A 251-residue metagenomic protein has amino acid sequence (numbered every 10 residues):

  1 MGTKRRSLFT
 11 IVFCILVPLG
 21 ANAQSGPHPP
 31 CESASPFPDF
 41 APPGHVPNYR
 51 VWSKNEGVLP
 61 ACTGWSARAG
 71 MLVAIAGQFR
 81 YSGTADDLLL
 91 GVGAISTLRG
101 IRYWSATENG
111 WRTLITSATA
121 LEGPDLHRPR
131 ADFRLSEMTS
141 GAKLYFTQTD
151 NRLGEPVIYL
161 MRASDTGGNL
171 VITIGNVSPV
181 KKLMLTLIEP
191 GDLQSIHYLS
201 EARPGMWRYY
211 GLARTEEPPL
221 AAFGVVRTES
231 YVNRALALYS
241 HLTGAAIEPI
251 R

Functional and structural regions predicted by a protein language model:
M1-F9: Bacterial N-terminal signal peptides that target proteins for export
T10-P18: Bacterial N-terminal signal peptides
L19-A23: Sec/Tat signal peptide C-region and signal peptidase I cleavage site
G26-R152: Hydrophobic ligand-binding cavity/cleft-lining segments
I158-D165, Q194-E201: Hydrophobic/aromatic beta-strand elements that line small-molecule binding cavities or substrate pockets in beta-rich
L183-I188, T215-R234: A short acidic/glycine-rich loop-to-helix N-cap element
S195-V226: A short, solvent-exposed beta-edge/loop patch
F223-R251: A conserved amphipathic terminal alpha-helix motif
